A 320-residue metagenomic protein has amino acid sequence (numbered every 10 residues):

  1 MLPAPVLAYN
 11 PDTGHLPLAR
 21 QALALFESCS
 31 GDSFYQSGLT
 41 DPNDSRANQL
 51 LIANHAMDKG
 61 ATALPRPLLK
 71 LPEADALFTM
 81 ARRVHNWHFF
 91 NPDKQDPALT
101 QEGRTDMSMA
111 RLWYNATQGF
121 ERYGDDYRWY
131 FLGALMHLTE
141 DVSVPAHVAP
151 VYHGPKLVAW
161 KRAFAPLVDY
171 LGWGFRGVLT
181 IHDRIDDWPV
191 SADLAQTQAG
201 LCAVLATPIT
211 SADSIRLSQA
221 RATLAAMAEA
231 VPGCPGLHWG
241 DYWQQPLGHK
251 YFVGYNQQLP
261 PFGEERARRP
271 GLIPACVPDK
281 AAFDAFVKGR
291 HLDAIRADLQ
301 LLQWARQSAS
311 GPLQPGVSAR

Functional and structural regions predicted by a protein language model:
P3-Y130, P145-A319: N-terminal, motif-rich segments that launch catalysis or mediate targeting to/interaction with membranes, typified by
R128-E140: Short alpha-helix carrying the canonical HExxH Zn2+-binding catalytic motif
